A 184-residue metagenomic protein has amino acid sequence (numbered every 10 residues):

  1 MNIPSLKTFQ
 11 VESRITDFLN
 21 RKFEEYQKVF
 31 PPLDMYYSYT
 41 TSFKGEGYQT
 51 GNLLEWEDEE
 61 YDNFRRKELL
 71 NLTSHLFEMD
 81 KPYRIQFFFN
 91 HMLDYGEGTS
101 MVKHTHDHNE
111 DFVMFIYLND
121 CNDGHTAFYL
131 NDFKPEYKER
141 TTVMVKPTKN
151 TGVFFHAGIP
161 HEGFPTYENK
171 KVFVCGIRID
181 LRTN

Functional and structural regions predicted by a protein language model:
M1-D80, S100: Non-heme Fe(II)/2-oxoglutarate
M79-N184: Catalytic core of non-heme Fe(II) oxygenases with the double-stranded beta-helix
